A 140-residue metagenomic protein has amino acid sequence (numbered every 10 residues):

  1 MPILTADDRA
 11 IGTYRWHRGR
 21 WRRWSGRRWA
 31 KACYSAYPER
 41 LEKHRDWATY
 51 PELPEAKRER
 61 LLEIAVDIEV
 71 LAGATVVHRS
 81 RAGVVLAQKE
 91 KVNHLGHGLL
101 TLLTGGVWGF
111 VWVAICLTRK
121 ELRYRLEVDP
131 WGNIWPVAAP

Functional and structural regions predicted by a protein language model:
M1-T104, G109-P140: A composition-biased, non-transmembrane "mature-region" signal
